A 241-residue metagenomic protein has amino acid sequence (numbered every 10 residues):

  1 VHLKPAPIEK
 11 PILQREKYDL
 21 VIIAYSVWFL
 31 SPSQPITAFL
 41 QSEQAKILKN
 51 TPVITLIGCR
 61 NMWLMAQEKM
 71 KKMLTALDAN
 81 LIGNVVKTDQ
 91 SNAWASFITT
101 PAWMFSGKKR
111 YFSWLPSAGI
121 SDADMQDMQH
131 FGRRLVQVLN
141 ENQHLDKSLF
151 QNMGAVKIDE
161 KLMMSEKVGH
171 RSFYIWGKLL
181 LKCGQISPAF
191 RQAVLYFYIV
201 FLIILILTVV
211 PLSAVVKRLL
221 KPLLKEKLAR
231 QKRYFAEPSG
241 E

Functional and structural regions predicted by a protein language model:
L3-P7, P11-Y25, F29-E241: FMN-binding flavodoxin-like domain, especially the glycine-rich phosphate-binding loop
